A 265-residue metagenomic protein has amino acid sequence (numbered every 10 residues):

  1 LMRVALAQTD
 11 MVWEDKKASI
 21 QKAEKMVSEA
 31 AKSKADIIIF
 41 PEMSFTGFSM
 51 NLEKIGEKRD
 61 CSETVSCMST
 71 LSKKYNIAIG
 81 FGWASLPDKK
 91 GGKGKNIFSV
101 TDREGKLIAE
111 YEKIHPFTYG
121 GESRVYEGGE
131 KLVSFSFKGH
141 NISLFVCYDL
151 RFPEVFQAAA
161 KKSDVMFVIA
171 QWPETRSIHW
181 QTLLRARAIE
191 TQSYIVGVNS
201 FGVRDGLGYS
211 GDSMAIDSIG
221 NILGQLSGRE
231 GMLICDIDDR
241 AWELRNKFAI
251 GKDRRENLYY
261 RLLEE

Functional and structural regions predicted by a protein language model:
L1-L6: Extreme N-terminal starter segment of soluble prokaryotic enzymes
Q8-W13: Short polar catalytic/cofactor-binding loops
K16-I20, E24-E104, E110, P173-S193: Cys-nucleophile CN-hydrolase/nitrilase-fold catalytic domain and related Cys-dependent amidase chemistry that acts on
E57, P87-K161, T175-T182, Y209 (+1 more regions): Active-site catalytic loop in hydrolytic enzyme cores
D60-G80, R151-L233: CN hydrolase (nitrilase-like) catalytic-core segments centered on the catalytic cysteine and neighboring Lys/Glu
F81-W83, I97-V100, V133, S213-A215 (+1 more regions): Short beta-strand scaffold segments in enzyme catalytic cores
R240-E265: A short C-terminal boundary segment appended to hydrolase-like catalytic domains
